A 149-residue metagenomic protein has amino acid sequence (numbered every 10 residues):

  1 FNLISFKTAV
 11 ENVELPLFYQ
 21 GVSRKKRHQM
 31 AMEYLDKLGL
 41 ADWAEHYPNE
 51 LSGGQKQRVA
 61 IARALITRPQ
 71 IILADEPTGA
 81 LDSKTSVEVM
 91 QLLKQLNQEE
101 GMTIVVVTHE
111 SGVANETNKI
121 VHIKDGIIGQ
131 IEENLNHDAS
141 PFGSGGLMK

Functional and structural regions predicted by a protein language model:
F1-I123: ABC family nucleotide-binding domain
I127-K149: Conserved beta-strand-loop-alpha-helix hinge in the C-terminal portion of ABC ATPase nucleotide-binding domains
